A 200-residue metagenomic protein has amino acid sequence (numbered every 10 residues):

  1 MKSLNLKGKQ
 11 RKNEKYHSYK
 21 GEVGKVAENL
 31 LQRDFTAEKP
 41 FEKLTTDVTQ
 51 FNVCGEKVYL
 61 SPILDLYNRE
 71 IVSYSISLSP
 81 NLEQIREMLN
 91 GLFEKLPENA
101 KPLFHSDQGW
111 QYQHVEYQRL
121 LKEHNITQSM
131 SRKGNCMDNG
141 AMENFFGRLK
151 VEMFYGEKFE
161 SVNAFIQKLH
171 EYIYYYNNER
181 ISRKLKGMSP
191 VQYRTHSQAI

Functional and structural regions predicted by a protein language model:
M1, L31, D47, I63 (+10 more regions): Mobile genetic element proteins and their domesticated derivatives, centered on retroelements and DNA transposons
M1-K39, N135, S189-S197: Basic, flexible linker segments flanking DNA-binding modules in nucleic acid-interacting mobile-element proteins
S18-K20, S106-Q108, H114-V115, M130-K150 (+2 more regions): RNase H-like two-metal-ion nuclease catalytic core shared by retroviral integrases and related mobile-element nucleases
R33-V72, L78-L82: An active-site-proximal beta-strand-loop segment
E70-Y74, Q128-S131, Y155-G156: Short small-residue beta-strand/loop micro-motif enriched in glycine and branched aliphatics
S75-P97: Active-site beta-loop-alpha junctions of metal-dependent nucleic acid enzymes, especially the RNase H-like/DDE
K122-I126, R148-I200: C-terminal domain-tail junction helix/linker
